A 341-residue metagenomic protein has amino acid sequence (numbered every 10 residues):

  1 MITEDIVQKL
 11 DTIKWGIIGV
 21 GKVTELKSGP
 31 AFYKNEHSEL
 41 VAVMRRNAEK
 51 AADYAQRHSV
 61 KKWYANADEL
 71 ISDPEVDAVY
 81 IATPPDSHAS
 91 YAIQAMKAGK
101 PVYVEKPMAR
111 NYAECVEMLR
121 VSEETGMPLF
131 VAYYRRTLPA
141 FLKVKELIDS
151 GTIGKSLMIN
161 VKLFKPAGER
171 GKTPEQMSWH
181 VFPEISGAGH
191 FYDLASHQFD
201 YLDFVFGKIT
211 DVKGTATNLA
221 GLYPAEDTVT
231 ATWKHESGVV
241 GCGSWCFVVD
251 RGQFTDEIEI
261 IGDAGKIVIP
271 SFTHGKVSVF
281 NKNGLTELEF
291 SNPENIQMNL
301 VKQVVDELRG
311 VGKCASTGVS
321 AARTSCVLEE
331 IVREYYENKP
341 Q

Functional and structural regions predicted by a protein language model:
M1-D5, K9, F199-H274, V301-G312: Contiguous beta-strand/loop segments that form the cofactor/metal-binding neighborhood of enzyme cores
M1-H58: N-terminal Rossmann-like dinucleotide-binding module
M1-T12, S38, A78-Y80, Q303-Q341: C-terminal helix-rich "cap/oligomerization" subdomain common to oxidoreductases
A42, K62, A78, M158 (+1 more regions): Short, Asp-centered acidic motifs that coordinate Mg2+ and/or phosphate in catalytic or ligand-binding sites
R46, F290-K302: Active-site loop of classical SDR/Rossmann-like NAD(P)-dependent oxidoreductases, centered on the catalytic Tyr-X3-Lys
V60-A67: Conserved SAM-binding strand-loop segment of SAM-dependent methyltransferases
A78-P85, A89-R136, G151: Beta-strand-loop-alpha-helix segment that lines the small-molecule cofactor/substrate pocket of alpha/beta enzymes
R135-T215, L219-L222: Predominantly a Rossmann-like dinucleotide-binding segment in NAD(P)-dependent oxidoreductases
